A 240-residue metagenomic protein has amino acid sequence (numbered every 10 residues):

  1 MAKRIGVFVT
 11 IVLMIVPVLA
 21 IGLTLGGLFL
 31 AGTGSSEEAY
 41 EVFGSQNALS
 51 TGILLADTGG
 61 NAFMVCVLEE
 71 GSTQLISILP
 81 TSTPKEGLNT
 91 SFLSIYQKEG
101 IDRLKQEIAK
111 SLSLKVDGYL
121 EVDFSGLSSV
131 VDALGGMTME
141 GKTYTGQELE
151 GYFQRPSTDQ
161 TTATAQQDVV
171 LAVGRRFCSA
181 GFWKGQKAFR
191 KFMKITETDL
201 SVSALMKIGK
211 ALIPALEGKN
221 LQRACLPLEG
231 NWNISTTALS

Functional and structural regions predicted by a protein language model:
A2-S240: Non-catalytic, solvent-exposed segments at the cell envelope interface
